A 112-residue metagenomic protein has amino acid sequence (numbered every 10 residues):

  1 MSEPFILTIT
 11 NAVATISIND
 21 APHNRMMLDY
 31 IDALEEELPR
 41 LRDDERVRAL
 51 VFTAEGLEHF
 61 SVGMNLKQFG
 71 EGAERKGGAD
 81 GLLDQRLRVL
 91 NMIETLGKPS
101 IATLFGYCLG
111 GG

Functional and structural regions predicted by a protein language model:
M1-T53, L57, N91: Conserved CoA-thioester-binding segment of acyl-CoA-metabolizing enzymes
I18-P22, A73, L104: Short, histidine-centered active-site or binding-site loop motifs used for metal coordination, general acid-base
M26-Y30, V62, G112: Residues at alpha-helix caps and immediate loop-helix transition turns in enzyme cores, especially N- and C-cap
D44, G72, L96-P99: Structured helix-beta-strand junction loops
A54-M92, C108: Glycine- (often His-adjacent) and acidic-residue-rich active-site loop that binds/positions the CoA thioester
R88-G112: Glycine-rich beta-to-alpha active-site loop
